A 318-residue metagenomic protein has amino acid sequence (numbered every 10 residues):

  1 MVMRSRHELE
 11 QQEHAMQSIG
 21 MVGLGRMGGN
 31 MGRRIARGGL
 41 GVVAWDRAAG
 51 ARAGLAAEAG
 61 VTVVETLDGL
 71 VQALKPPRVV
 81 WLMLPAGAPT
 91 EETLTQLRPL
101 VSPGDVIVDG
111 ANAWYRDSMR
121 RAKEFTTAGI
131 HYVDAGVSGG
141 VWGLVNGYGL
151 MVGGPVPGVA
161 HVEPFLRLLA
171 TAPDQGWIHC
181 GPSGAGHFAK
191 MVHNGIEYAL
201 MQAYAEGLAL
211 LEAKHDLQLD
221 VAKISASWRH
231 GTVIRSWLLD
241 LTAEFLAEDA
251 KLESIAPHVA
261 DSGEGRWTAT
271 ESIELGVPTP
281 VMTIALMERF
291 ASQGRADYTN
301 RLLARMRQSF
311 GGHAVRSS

Functional and structural regions predicted by a protein language model:
R4-V79, G104, V141-G143, G176 (+1 more regions): NAD(P)+-binding Rossmann beta1-loop-alpha1 motif at the extreme N-terminus of oxidoreductases
Q17-L24, M31-R34, L168-T171, Q308 (+1 more regions): ATP-dependent carboxylate/acyl-activation modules
I19, E91-T93, W114-A205, L211: Rossmann-fold dinucleotide-binding core
V42, V63, Y132-V133, T279: Hydrophobic beta-strand scaffold residues
R47, V61-R120, T126, L144-G153: Rossmann-like NAD(P)-binding element
G147, M151, H161, W177 (+1 more regions): Helical "substrate-binding/catalytic lid" subdomain of Rossmann-like NAD(P)-dependent dehydrogenases/reductases
